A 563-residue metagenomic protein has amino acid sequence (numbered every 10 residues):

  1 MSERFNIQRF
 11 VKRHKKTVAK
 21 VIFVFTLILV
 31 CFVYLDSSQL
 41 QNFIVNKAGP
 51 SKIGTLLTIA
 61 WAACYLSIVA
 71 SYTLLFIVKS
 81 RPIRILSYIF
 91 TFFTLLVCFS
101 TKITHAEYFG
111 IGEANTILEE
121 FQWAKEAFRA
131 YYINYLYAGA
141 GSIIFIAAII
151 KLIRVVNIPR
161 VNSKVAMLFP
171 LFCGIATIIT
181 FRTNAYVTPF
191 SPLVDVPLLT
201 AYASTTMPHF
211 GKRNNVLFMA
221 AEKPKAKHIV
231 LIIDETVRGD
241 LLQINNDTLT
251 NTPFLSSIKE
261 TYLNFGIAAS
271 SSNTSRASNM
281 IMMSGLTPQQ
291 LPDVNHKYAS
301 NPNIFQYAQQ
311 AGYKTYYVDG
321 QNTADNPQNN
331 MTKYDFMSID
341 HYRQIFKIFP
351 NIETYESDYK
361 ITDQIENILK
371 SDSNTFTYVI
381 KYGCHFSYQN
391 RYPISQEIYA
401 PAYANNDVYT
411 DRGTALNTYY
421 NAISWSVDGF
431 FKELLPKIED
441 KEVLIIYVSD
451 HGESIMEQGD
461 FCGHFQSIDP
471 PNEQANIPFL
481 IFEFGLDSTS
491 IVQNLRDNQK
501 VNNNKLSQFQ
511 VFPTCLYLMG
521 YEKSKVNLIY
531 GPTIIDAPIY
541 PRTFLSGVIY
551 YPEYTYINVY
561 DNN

Functional and structural regions predicted by a protein language model:
S2-S191: Transmembrane and membrane-interface helices of multi-pass, inner-membrane envelope-modifying transferases
F10-V30, S51-A62, I77-R84, V155 (+6 more regions): Membrane-interface soluble catalytic domains
A124, E235, M282, A308 (+6 more regions): Generic structural signal for small/hydrophobic residues in well-ordered secondary structure, especially within
C173, T180-A404, S507-I539, G547-V548: Active-site-proximal alpha/beta segments of enzymes that process anionic O-linked groups
L217, D363-E366, K370, A402-I445: A long, amphipathic alpha-helix that forms part of the scaffold/cap immediately adjacent to metal-dependent active
V230, A422-H464, F512-L516: Metal-dependent active-site segment of extracytoplasmic phospho-/sulfohydrolases and closely related
T250, I446-I491: Histidine-centered active-site microenvironments of extracellular/periplasmic hydrolases and transferases
G285, N406-A415, T489-D497: Short glycine/proline-rich turn/loop motifs
